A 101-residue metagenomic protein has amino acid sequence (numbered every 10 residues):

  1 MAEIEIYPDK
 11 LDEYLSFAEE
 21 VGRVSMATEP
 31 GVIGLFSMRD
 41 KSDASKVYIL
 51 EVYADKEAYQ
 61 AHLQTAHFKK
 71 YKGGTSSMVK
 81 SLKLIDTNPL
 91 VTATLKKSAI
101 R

Functional and structural regions predicted by a protein language model:
M1-E5, G34-L63, R101: Short, well-ordered beta-strand segments in beta-rich or mixed alpha/beta enzyme and ligand-binding folds
M1-T28: N-terminal first-folded block
L11-E13, A58, A93-K96: Intrinsically disordered, low-complexity acidic/polar segments
E20-G34, V52-D86: An amphipathic, aromatic/His-enriched active-site/gating alpha helix that lines ligand/cofactor pockets
F36-S45, K72-R101: Glycine-rich beta-strand-turn "strand-cap" elements at beta-sheet edges
